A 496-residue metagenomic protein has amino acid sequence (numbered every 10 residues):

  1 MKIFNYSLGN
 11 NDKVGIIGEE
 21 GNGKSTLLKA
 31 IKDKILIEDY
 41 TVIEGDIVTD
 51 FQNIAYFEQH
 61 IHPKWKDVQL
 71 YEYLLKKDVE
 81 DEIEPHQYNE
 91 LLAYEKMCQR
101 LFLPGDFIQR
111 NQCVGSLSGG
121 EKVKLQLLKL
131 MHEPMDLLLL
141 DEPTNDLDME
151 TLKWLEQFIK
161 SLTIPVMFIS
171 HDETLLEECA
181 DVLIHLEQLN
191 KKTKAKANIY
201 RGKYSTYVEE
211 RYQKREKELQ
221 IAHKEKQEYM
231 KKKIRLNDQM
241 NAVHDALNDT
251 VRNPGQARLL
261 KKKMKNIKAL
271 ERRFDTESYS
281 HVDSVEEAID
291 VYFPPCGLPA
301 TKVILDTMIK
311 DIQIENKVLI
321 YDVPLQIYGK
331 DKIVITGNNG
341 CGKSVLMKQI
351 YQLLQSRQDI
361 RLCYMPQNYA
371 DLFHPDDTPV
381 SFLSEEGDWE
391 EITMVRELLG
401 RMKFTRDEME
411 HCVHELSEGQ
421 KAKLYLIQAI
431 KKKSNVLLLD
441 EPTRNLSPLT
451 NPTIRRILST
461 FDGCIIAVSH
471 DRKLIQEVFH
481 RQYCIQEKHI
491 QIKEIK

Functional and structural regions predicted by a protein language model:
M1, R215-V318: Flexible nucleotide-interacting loop at or near the entrance of a catalytic core
M1-K217, P299-K496: ABC ATP-binding cassette signature C-motif
